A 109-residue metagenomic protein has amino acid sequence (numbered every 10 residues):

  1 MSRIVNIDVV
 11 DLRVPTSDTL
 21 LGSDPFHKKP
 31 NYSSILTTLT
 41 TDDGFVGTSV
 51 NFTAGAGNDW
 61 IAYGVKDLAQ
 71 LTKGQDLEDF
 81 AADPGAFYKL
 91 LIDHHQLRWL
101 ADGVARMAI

Functional and structural regions predicted by a protein language model:
M1-T48, F52-A54: Structured beta-strand/loop patches that form or line metal/cofactor-binding pockets in enzymes
T40-I109: Metal- or metallocofactor-binding catalytic centers and their adjacent structured scaffolds across diverse enzyme
